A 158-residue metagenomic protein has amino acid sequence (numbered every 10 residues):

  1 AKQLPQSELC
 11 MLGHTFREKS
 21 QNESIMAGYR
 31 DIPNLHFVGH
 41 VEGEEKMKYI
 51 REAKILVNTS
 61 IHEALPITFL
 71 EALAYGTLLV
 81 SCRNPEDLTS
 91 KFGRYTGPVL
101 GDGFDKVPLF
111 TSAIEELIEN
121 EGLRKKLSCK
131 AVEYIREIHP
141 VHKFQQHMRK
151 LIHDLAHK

Functional and structural regions predicted by a protein language model:
N22-V41: Nucleotide-activated donor-binding/catalytic signature segment of Leloir-type glycosyltransferases, i.e., the conserved
M47, P66, L70-A74, P85-L88: Short alpha-helical segment that forms part of, or immediately flanks, the ligand-binding pocket in carbohydrate-active
K48-A53: Short alpha-helical donor nucleotide-sugar binding micro-motif in glycosyltransferases
L56-V57: A short hydrophobic beta-strand element within the catalytic core of glycosyltransferases that build diverse glycans
I61: Aromatic "clamp/platform" in nucleotide-sugar-dependent glycosyltransferases that forms part of the donor/acceptor
L78-C82: Short hydrophobic beta-strand element within catalytic cores of glycosyltransferases and related nucleotide-activated
L88-E115: Change "using UDP/GDP/dTDP sugars" to "using nucleotide sugars
E119-H153: A charged, aromatic-enriched C-terminal amphipathic alpha-helix characteristic of glycosyltransferases across folds
